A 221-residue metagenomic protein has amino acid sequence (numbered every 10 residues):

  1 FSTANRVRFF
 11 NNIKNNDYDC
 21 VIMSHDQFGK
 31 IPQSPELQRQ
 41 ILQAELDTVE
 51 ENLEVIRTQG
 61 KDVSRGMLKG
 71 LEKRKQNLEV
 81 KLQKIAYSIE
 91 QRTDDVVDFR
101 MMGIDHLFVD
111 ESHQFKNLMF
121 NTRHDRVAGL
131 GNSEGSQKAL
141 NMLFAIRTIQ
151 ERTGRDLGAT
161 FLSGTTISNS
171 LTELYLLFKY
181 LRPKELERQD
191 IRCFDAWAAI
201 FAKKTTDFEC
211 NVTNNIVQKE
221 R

Functional and structural regions predicted by a protein language model:
F1-N5, M23-P32, T166-L174: Conserved Walker A/P-loop ATP-binding site and its immediately adjacent core in helicase/helicase-like ATPase domains
T3-V21: Conserved motor-coupling elements within RecA-like helicase/translocase cores
R6-R8, Q33-E36, M119-N121, E173: Short aromatic-enriched loop/helix-cap "lid" or pocket-rim segments at secondary-structure transitions that line
F10, K14-N16, L42, T93-D105 (+1 more regions): Short basic/glycine-enriched coil/helix segment immediately N-terminal to the Walker B
N12-I13, H25, G29, Q38-I41 (+1 more regions): A basic/glycine-biased coupling hinge at the interface between accessory DNA-binding modules
C20-G29, L68-I104, L118, R126-A145: Conserved helicase/translocase P-loop NTPase motor core
Q43-E72, H106, T122-R221: Conserved P-loop NTPase motor "coupling/switch" region that bridges the ATPase
D110-E111: Walker B catalytic acidic pair
